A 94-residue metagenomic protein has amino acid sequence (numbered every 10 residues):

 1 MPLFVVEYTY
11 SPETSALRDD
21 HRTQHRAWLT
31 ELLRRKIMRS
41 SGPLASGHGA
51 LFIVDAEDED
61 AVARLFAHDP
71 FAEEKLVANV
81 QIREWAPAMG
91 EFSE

Functional and structural regions predicted by a protein language model:
M1-E94: Conserved, structured core segments of small domains
